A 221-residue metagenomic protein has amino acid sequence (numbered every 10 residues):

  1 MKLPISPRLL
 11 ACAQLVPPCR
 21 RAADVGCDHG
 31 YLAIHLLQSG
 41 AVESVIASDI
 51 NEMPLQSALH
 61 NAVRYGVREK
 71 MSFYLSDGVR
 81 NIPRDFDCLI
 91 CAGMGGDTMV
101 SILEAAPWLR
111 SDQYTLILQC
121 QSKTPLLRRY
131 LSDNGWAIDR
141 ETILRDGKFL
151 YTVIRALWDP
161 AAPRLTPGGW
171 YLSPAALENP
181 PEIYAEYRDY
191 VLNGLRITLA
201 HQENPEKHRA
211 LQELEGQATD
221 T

Functional and structural regions predicted by a protein language model:
M1-R20, I34: S-adenosyl-L-methionine
C19-D28: Conserved class I S-adenosyl-L-methionine
H29-V42: Conserved SAM-binding loop of SAM-dependent methyltransferases across substrates and taxa, primarily the Class I
S44-D49: Conserved SAM-binding motif I beta-strand of class I
N51-M53: Conserved SAM/SAH-binding beta-strand->alpha-helix loop
Q56-R84: S-adenosyl-L-methionine
A105-R155: C-terminal substrate-binding/active-site "lid" region of AdoMet-derived donor-dependent transferases
P160, R164-T221: An accessory alpha-helical subdomain
